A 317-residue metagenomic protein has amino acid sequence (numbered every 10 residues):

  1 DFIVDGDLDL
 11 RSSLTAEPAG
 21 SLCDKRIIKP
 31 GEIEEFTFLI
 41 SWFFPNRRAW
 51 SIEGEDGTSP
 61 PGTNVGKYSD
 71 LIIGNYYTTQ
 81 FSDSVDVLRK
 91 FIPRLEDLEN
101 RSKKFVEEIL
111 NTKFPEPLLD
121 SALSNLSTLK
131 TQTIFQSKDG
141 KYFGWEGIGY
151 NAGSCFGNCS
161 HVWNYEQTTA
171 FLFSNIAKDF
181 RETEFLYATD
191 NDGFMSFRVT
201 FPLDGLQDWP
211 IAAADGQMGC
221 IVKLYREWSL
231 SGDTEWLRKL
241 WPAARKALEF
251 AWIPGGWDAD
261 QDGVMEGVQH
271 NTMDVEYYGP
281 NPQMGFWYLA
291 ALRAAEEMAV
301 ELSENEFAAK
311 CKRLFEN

Functional and structural regions predicted by a protein language model:
F2, D260-M265: Acidic, glycine-anchored loop motifs typical of Ca2+
F2-G20: Solvent-exposed beta-strand/loop surfaces of large extracellular or lumenal domains
S13-A19, K25, E32, F36-T37 (+4 more regions): Substrate-binding groove/exosite segments of carbohydrate-active enzymes
W42-I52: Short, Lys/Arg- and Gly-enriched loop/turn segments at beta-strand edges
T58-K67: Surface-exposed intrinsically disordered loops and tails
M218-K223, A244, G285-A295, R313: Extended, hydrophobic/aromatic-rich amphipathic alpha-helical segments that build helical scaffolds
E227-R238, A294-K312: Inter-helical turn/loop segments and adjacent helix faces that build the functional surface of alpha-helical bundle
N271-A290, E297: Acidic/histidine-rich catalytic neighborhood
